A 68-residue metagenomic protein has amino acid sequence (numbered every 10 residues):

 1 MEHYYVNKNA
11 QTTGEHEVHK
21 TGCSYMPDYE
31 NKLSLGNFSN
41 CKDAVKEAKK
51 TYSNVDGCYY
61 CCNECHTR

Functional and structural regions predicted by a protein language model:
Y5-L33, R68: Short aromatic-glycine-(Arg/Gly/Cys) micro-motifs in beta-strand/loop hairpins
L33-R68: Short, mixed-charge low-complexity intrinsically disordered segments
